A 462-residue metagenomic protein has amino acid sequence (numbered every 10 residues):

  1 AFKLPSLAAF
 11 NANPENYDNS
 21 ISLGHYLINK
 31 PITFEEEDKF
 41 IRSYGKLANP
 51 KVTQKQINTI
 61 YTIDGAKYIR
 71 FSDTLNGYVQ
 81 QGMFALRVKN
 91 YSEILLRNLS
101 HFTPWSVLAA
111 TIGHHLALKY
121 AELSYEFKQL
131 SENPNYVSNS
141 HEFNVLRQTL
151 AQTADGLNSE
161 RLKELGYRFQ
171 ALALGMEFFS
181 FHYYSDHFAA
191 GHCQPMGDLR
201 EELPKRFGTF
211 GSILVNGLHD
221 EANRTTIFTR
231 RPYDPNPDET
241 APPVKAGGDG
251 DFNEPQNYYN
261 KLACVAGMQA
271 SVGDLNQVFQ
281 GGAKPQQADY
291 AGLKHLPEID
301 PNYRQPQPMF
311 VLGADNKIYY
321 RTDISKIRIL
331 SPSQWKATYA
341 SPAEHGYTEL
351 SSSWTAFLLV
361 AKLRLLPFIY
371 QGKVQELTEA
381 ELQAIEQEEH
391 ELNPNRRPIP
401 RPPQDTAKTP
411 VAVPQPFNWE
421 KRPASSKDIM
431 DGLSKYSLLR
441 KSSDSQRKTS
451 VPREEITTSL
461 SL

Functional and structural regions predicted by a protein language model:
A1-R168, G175, C193-L433: N-terminal, motif-rich segments that launch catalysis or mediate targeting to/interaction with membranes, typified by
L130, Y183, A190-C193, G197 (+1 more regions): An almost-null, non-specific background feature that weakly reflects generic protein context rather than any particular
K163, K427, D431-L462: Non-Sec secretion/translocation targeting segments of pathogen effectors
A173-A189: Active-site alpha-helical segments that house and flank conserved acidic catalytic motifs for diphosphate chemistry
